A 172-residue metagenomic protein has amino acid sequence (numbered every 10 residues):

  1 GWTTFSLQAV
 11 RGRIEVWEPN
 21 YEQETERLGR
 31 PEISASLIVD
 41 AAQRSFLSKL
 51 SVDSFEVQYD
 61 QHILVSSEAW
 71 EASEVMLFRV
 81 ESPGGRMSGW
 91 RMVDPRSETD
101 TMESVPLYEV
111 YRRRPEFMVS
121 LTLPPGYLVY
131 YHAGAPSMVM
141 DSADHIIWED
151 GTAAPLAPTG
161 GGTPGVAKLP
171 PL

Functional and structural regions predicted by a protein language model:
G1-L172: Acidic, proline/glycine-rich low-complexity IDRs
